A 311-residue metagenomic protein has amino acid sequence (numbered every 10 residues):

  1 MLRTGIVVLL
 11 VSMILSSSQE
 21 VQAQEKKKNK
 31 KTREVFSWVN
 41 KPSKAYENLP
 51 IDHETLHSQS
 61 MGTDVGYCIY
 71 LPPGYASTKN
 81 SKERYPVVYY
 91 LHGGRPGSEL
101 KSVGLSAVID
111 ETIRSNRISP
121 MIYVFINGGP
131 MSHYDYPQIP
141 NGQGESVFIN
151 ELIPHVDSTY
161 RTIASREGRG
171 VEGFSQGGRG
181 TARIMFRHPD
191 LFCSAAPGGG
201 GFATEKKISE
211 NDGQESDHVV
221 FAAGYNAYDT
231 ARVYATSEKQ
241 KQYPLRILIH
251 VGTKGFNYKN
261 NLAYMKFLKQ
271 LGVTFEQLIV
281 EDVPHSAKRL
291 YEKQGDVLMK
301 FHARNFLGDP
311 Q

Functional and structural regions predicted by a protein language model:
M1-L2: N-terminal secretory signal peptides that target proteins for export/translocation
G5-S16: Bacterial N-terminal signal peptides
S18-A23: Boundary at the C-terminal end of the N-terminal hydrophobic targeting segment
Q24-Q311: Non-catalytic cap/lid and distal C-terminal segments of serine-dependent acyl enzymes
